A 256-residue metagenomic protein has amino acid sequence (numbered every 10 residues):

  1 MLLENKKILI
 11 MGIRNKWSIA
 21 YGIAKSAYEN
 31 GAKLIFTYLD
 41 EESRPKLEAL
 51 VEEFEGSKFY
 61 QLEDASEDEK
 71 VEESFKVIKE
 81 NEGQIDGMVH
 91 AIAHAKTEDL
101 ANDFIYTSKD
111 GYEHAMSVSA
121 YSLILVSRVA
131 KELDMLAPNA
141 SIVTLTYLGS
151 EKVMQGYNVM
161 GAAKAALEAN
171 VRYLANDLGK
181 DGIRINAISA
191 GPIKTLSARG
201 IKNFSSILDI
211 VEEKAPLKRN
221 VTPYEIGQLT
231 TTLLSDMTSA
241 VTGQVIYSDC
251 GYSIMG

Functional and structural regions predicted by a protein language model:
L2-F36: Canonical Rossmann dinucleotide-binding motif of NAD(H)/NADP(H)-dependent dehydrogenases/reductases, specifically
G12-Y21, A93-K180, P192-K194, Y252: Catalytic loop of short-chain dehydrogenase/reductase
E48-A49, V159, K180, A190-A215 (+1 more regions): A glycine/serine/threonine-rich, flexible loop-to-helix segment that serves as the NAD(P) cofactor-binding "lid"
V51-E69: Rossmann-fold cofactor-recognition segment
G179, R184, V241-G243: Short, small/polar-rich loop/turn modules that mediate ligand/substrate recognition or access, typified
R184-K194, L234, Y247-D249: Conserved SDR Rossmann-fold cofactor-binding beta-strand/turn motif
A215-I226, M237: A conserved structural motif in NAD(P)-dependent oxidoreductases
T231, T242-G256: Short C-terminal tail/terminal secondary-structure segment of NAD(P)H-dependent dehydrogenase/reductase domains
